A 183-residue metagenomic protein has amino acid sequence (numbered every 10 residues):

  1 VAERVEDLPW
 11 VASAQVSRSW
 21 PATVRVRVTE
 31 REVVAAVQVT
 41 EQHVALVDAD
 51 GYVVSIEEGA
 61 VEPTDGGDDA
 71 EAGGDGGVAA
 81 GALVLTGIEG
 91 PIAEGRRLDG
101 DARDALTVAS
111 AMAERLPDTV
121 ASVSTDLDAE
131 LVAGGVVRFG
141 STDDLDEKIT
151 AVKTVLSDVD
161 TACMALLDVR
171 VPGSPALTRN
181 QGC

Functional and structural regions predicted by a protein language model:
V1-W20: Amphipathic, coiled-coil-like alpha-helical scaffolding segments used for oligomerization/assembly
Q15, S19-C183: Charged, solvent-exposed interaction patches on well-folded alpha/beta domains that mediate macromolecular contacts
